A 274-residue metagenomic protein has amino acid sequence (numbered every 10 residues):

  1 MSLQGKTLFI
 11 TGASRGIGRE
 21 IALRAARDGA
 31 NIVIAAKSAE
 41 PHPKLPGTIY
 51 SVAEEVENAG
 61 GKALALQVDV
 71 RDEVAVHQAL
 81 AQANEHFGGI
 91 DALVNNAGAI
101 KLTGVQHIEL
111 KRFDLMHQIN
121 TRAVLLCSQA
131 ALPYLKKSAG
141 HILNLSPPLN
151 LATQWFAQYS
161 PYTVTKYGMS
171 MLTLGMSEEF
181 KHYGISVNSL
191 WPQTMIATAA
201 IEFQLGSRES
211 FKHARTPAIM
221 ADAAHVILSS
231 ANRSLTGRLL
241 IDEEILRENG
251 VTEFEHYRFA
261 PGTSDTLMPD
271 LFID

Functional and structural regions predicted by a protein language model:
L3-A35: Canonical Rossmann dinucleotide-binding motif of NAD(H)/NADP(H)-dependent dehydrogenases/reductases, specifically
A30-S51: Conserved glycine-rich Rossmann-like NAD(P)H-binding loop of the short-chain dehydrogenase/reductase
P46-T48, H77, I100-D114, N150 (+2 more regions): Conserved mid-core segment of classical short-chain dehydrogenase/reductases
A79, V94, C127-A131, L172-T173 (+1 more regions): Hydrophobic positions on the long internal alpha-helix of Rossmann-like NAD(P)-dependent oxidoreductase domains
E85, L110, I119-A139, N150 (+2 more regions): Amphipathic alpha-helical dimer-interface segment in Rossmann-like NAD(P)H-dependent oxidoreductases
D91, A99, Q106-L125, L143 (+2 more regions): Catalytic Tyr-X3-Lys loop
K136, H141-H182, Q193-M195: Catalytic loop of short-chain dehydrogenase/reductase
S189-L190, R208-D274: C-terminal helical subdomain
